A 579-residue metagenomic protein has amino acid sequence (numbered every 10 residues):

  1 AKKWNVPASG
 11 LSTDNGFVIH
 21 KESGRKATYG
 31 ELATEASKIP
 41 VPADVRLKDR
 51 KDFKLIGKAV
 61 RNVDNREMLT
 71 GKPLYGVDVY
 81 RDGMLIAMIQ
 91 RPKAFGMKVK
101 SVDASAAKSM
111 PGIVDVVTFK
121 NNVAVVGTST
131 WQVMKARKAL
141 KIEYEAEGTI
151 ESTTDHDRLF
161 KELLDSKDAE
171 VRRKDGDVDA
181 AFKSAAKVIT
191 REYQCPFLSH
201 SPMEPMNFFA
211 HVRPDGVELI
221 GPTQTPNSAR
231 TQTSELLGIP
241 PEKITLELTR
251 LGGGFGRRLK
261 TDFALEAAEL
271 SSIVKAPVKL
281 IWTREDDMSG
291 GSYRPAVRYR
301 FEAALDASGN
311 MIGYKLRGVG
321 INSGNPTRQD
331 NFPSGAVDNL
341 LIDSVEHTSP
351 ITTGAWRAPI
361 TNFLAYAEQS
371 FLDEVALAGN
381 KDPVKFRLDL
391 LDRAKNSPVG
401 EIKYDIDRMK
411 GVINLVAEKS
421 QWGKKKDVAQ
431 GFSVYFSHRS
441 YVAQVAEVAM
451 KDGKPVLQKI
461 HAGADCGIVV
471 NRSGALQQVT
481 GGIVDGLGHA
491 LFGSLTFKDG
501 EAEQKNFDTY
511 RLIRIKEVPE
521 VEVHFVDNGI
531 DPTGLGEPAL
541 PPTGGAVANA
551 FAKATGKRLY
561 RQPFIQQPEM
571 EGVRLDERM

Functional and structural regions predicted by a protein language model:
A1-A464, S494, K498-D499, N506 (+4 more regions): Structural alpha/beta core scaffold segments of enzyme domains
N362-A365, G481, P541: Short, solvent-exposed loop/helix junctions and linker helices that flank or host conserved functional motifs
C466-N471: Cytochrome P450 core scaffold surrounding the K-helix E-X-X-R motif and the conserved "meander" helix-loop region
S473-T509: Active-site "cap" helix and flanking loop/linker of ATP-utilizing ligase/carboxylase catalytic domains
D508-G534: Generic long, charged, amphipathic alpha-helical segments
L535-N549: A hydrophobic, small-residue-rich beta->alpha segment in the mid-to-C-terminal subdomain of diverse proteins
